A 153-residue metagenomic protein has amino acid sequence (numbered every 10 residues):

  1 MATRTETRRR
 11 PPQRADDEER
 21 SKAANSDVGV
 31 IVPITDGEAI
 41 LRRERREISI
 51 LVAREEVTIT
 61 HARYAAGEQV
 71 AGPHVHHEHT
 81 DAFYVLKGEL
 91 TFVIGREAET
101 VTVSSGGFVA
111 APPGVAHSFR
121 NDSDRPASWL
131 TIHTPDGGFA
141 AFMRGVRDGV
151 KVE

Functional and structural regions predicted by a protein language model:
M1-T58, A66, G72, R147-E153: A short, N-terminal "cap"/entry segment at the start of jelly-roll beta-barrel domains of the cupin/DSBH fold
S49-V52, A71-H76, I94, V101 (+1 more regions): Short histidine-centered beta-strand/loop micro-motifs that create catalytic or ligand/metal-coordination sites
E55, E78, V115-A116, R125 (+1 more regions): A generic "binding-loop/recognition-motif" signal
R63-A65, V75-F92, I132-T134: Short, conserved beta-strand element in jelly-roll/cupin
E97-P113: Short acidic-glycine-tyrosine-enriched beta hairpin
R120-E153: Double-stranded beta-helix
